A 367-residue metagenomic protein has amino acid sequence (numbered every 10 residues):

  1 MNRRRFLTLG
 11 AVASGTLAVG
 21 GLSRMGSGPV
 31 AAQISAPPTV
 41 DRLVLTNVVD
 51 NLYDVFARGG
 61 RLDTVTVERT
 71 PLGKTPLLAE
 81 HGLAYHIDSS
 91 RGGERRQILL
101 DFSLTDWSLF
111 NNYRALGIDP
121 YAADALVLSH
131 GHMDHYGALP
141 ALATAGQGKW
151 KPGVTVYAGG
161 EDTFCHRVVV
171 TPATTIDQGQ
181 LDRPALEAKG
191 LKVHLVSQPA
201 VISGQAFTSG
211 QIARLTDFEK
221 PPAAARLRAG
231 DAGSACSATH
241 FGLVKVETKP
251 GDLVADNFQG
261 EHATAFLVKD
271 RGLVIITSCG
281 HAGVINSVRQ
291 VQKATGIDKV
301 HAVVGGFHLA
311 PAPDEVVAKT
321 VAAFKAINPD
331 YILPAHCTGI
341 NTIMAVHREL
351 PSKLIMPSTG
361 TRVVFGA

Functional and structural regions predicted by a protein language model:
M1, G21-V44: C-terminal segment of N-terminal export signals and the immediately downstream linker at the start of the mature
M1-S14: N-terminal secretory signal peptides and thylakoid transit peptides that target proteins across membranes
V44-V49, I98-D101, A206-I212, L273-C279: Active-site-proximal beta-strand elements of phosphoester/diester hydrolases
N51-D54, G59-L116, N257, E261-I276: Conserved beta-strand hairpin/beta-sheet module of binuclear metal-dependent hydrolase folds, prominently
D106-Y157, T295-V304: Active-site metal-binding motif and surrounding structural segment of the metallo-beta-lactamase
A125, H132-Y136, T155, F241-T361: Cap/insert and terminal regions of metallo-dependent hydrolase folds
G160-A188: Active-site neighborhood of divalent metal-dependent phosphoester bond hydrolases
V201-F266: Active-site-proximal loop/helix segment associated with metal-binding centers of metalloenzymes
